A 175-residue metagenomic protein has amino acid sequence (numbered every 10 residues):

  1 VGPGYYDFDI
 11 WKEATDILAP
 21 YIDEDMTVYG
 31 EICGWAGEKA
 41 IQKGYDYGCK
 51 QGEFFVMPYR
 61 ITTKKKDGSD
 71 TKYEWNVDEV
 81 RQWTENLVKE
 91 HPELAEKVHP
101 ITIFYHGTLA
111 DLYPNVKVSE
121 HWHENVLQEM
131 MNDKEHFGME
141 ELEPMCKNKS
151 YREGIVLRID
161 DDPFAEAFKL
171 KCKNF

Functional and structural regions predicted by a protein language model:
V1-F175: Core nucleotide-handling region used for phosphoryl-transfer chemistry
